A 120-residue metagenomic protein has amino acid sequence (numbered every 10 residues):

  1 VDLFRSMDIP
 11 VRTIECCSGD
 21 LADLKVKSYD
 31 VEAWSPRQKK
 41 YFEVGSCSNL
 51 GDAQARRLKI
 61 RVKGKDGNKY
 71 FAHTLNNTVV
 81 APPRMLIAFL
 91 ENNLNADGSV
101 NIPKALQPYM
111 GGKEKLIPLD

Functional and structural regions predicted by a protein language model:
V1-D120: TRNA-recognition modules of translation machinery and tRNA-sensing kinases, especially anticodon-binding
